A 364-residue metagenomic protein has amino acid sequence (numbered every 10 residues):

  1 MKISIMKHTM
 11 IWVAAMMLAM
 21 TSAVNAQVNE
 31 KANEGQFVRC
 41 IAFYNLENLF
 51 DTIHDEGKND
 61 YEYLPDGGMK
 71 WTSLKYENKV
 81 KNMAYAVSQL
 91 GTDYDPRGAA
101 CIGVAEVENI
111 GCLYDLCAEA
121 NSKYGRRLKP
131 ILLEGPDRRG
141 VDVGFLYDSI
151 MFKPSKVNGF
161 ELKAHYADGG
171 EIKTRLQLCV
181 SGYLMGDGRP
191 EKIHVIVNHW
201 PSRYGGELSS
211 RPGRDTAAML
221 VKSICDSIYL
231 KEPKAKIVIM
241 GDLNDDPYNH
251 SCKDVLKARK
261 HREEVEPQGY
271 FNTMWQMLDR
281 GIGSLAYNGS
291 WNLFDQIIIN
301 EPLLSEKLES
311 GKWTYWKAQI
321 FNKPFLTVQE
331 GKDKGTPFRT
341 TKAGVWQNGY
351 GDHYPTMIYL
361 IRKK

Functional and structural regions predicted by a protein language model:
M1-E30: Bacterial Sec-dependent N-terminal signal peptides
V24-K123, K129-V143, E330-K334, I361-K364: N-terminal, active-site-proximal structural segment of metallo-dependent hydrolase catalytic domains
Q27-N33, I172, S227-I237, D245-K364: Metal-dependent phosphoester-hydrolase catalytic domains
N29-E30, P65-Y76, G98-E106, L132-L133 (+5 more regions): Second-shell loop/turn segments in exported
I41-L46, Y76-K79, M83, L90-L113 (+6 more regions): Active-site beta-strand/loop signature of hydrolases that rely on acidic residues for catalysis
N48-D55, Y204-G205, E306-L308: Short, solvent-exposed loop/turn elements at domain surfaces
V107-H194, W200: Structured beta-strand-rich core segments of catalytic domains in phosphoester-bond hydrolases
L132, L178-L184, R189-M277: Extracytoplasmic, non-cytosolic globular domains
